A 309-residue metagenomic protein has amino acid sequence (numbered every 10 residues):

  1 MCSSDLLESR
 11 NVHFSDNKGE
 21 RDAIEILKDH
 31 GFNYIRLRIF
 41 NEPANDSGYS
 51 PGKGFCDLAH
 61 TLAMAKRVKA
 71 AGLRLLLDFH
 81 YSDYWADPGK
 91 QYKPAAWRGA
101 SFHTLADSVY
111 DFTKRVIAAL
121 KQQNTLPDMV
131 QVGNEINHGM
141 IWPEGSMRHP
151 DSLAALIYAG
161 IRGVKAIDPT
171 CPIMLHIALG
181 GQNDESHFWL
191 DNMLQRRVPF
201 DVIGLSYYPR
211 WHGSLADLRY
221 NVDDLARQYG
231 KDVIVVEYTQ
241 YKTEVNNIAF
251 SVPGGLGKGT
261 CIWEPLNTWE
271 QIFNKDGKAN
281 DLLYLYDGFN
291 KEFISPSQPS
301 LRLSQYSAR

Functional and structural regions predicted by a protein language model:
S9-D29, S50-K69, S108-D111, L283-G288: Aromatic- and glycine-enriched glycan-recognition loops and surfaces that form the carbohydrate-binding subsites
N17-E42, L76, I203: Catalytic domains of carbohydrate-active enzymes, especially glycoside hydrolases
H30, I35, V68-A86: Glycine-rich, aromatic-flanked loop segments that form ligand/cofactor-binding clefts across common enzyme folds
N33-R36, G72-L76, L126-Q131, T170-M174 (+3 more regions): Structural preference for beta-strand elements that scaffold enzyme active sites
L37-F55: Glycine-rich, proline-tolerant flexible connector loops at the mouths of alpha/beta enzymes
C56-H60, A86-M193, R197-F200, W211-D223 (+3 more regions): Active-site cleft segment of glycoside hydrolase catalytic domains centered on the general acid/base Glu
R210, K231-S307: Substrate-binding cleft of secreted/luminal carbohydrate-active enzymes
